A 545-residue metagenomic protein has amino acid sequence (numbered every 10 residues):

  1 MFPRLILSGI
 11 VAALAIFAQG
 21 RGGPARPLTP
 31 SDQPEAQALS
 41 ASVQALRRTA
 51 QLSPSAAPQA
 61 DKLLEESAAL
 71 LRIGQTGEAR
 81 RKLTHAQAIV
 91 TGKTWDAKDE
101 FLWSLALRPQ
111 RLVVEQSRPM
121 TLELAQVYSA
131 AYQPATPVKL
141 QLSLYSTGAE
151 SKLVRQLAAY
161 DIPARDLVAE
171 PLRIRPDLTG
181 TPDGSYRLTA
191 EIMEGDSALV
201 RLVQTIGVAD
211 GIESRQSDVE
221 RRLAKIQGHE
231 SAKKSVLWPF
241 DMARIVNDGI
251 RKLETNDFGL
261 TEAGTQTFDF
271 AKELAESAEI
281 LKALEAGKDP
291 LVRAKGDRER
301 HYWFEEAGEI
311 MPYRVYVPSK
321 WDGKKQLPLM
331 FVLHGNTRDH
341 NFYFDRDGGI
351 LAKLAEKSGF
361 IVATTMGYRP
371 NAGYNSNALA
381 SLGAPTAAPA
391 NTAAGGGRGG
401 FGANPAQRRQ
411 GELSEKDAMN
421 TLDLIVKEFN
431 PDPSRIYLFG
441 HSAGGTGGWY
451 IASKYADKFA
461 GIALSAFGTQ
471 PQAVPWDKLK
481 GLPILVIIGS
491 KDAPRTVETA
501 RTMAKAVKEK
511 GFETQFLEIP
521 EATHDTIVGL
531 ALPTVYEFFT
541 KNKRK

Functional and structural regions predicted by a protein language model:
R21-L64, E100-R111, S117-M120, A209-I250: Amphipathic, heptad-repeat alpha-helical segments
S55, G77, T84-W103: Short, charge-rich amphipathic alpha-helical segments embedded in non-transmembrane helical bundles/solenoids
R111-K139: Contiguous beta-strand segments within globular domains
L153-R175, T179-L327, A443, A504 (+1 more regions): A domain-start/cap signature at the N-terminus of enzymes
W321-L327, V332-N375, A493-R495: Short substrate-entry loop that stabilizes the transition state in hydrolases
R338, V426-E428, P433-K480: Primarily recognizes the serine-hydrolase "nucleophile elbow" in alpha/beta-hydrolase and SGNH/GDSL folds
S381-F429: Alpha/beta-hydrolase active-site loop
A460-T534: The feature captures the conserved acid-bearing segment of alpha/beta-hydrolase catalytic domains
